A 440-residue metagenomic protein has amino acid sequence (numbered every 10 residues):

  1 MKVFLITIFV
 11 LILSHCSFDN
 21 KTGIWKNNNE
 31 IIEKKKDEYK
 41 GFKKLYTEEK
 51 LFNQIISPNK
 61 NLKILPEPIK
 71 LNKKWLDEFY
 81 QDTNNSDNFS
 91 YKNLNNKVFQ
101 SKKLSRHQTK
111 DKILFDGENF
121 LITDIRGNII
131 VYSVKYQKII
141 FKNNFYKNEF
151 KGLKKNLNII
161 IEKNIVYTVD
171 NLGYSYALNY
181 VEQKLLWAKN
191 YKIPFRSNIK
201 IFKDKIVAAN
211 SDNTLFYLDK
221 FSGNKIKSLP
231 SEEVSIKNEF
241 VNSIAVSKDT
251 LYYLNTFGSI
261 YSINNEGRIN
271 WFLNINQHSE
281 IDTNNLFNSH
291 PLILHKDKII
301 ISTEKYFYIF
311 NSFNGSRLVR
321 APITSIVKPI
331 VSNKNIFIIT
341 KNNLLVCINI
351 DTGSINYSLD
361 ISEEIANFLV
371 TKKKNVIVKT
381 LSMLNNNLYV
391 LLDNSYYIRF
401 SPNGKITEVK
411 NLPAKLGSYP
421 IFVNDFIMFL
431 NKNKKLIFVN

Functional and structural regions predicted by a protein language model:
M1-K21, W75: Classical Sec-dependent N-terminal signal peptides that target proteins to the secretory pathway
I12-Y46, K50-L51: Bacterial Sec signal peptide processing site at the extreme N-terminus
D37-I56, K60-K97: Blade/loop signatures of beta-propeller domains
F79, L94-G117, K138-K163, K184-K203 (+5 more regions): Extracytoplasmic beta-rich repeat domains
G117, D124-I125, K154, K163 (+14 more regions): Structural signature of WD-repeat beta-propellers
I130, Y176, F216, Y261 (+4 more regions): WD40 beta-propeller blade core
S133-Q137, N179-Q183, D219-G223, N264-R268 (+4 more regions): Short loop/turn segments that connect beta-strands within beta-propeller blades
I339-N342, C347, S354, L359-E363 (+1 more regions): Loop/turn-rich, solvent-exposed surfaces of beta-rich toroidal or solenoidal domains
